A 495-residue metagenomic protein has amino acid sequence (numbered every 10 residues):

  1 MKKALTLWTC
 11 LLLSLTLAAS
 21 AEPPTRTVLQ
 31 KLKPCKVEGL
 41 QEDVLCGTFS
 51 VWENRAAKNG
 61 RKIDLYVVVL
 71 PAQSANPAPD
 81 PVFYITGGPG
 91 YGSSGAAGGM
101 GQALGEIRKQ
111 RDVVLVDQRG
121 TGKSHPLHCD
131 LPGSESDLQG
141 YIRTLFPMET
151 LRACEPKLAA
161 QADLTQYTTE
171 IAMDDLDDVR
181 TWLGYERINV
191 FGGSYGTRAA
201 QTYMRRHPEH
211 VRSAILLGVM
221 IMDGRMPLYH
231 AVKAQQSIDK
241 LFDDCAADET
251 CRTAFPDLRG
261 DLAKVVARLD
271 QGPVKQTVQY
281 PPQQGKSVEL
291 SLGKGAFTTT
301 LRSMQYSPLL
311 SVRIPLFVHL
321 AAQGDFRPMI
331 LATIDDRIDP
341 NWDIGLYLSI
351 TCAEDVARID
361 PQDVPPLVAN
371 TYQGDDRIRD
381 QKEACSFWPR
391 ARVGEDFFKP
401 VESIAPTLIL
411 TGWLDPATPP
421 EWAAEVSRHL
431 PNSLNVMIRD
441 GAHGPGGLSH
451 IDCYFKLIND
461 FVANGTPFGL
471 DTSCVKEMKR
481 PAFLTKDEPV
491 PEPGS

Functional and structural regions predicted by a protein language model:
M1-W8: Bacterial N-terminal signal peptides that target proteins for export
A4, D336-R337, D380: Intrinsic disorder and flexible/low-complexity segments
W8-T16: Bacterial N-terminal signal peptides
L17-A21: Sec/Tat signal peptide C-region and signal peptidase I cleavage site
E22-A296, S349-S495: Gly/Pro-rich cap/lid or specificity-loop segments adjacent to the active site
M220-I238, F317-D336: Flexible "cap/lid" loop of the alpha/beta hydrolase fold
L290-V318: P-loop NTPase catalytic cores that bind/hydrolyze ATP
N341-I344: Extended, H/D-rich, highly charged conserved domains that either
